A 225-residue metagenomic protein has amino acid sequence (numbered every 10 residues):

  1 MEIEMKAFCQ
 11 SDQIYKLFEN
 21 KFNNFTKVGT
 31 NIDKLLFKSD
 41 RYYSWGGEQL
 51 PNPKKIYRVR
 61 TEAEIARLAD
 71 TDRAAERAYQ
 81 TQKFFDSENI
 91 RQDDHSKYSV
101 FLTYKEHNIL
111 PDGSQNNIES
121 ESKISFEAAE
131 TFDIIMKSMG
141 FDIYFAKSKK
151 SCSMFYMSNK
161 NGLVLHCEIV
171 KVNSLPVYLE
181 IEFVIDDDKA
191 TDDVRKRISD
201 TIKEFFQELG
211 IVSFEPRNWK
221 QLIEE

Functional and structural regions predicted by a protein language model:
M1-G162, E208-E225: N-terminal strand-loop-strand beta-hairpin
E2, D40, D133, Y178-L179 (+3 more regions): Hydrophobic, well-ordered secondary-structure segments
A7-C9, K171, E182-I185: Short, structured patches in soluble enzyme cores that scaffold and shape functional sites
D112-E119, E180, A190-R195: A short, polar/proline- and glycine-enriched secondary-structure boundary/capping micro-motif
F155, P176-D186, T201-F205: Extended, acidic-biased charged interface segments
G162-V164, N173-Y178: Coil-to-beta-strand transition motifs
C167-I169: C-terminal or late-domain output modules
D187-L222: Mixed-charge, glycine-accented linear interaction segment located at domain edges/termini
